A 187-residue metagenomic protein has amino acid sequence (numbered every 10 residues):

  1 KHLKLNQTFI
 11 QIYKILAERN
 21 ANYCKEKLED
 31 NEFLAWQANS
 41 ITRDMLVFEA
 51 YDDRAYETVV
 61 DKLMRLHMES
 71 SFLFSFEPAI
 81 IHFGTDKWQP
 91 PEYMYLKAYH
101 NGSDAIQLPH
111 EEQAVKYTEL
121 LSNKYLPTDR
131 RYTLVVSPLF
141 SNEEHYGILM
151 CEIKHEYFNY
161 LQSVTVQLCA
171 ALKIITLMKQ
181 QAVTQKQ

Functional and structural regions predicted by a protein language model:
H2-D53, Q181-Q187: Signal-transmission linkers at sensory-effector interfaces
K4-Q11, I153-K186: Amphipathic alpha-helical "output/dimerization" segments
F48-P91: Helix-loop-beta substructure at the N-terminus of cytosolic sensory domains that couple signal/ligand detection
F48-Y56, Y132, Y157, L161: The cytosolic transmitter module of two-component sensor histidine kinases
I80-K116, L121-K124: Allosteric regulatory "coupling" segments in signal-transduction proteins
P127, R131-F140: A short, aliphatic-rich beta-strand micro-motif
L139-S141, E156-Y157: Sensor-regulatory modules in signal-transduction proteins
H145-I148: Short glycine-/small-residue motifs
